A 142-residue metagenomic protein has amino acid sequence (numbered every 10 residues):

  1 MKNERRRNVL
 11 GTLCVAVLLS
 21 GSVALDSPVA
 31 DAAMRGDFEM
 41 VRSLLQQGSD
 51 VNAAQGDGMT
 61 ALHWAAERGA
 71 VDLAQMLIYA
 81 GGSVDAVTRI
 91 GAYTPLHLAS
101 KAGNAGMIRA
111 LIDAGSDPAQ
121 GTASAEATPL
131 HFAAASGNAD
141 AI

Functional and structural regions predicted by a protein language model:
K2-G11: Bacterial N-terminal signal peptides that target proteins for export
G11-S20: Bacterial N-terminal signal peptides
A24-D57, W64: N-terminal segments that cap or nucleate solenoid repeat domains
L25-D31, A54-T60, V87-T94, G121-T128: Ankyrin-repeat boundary/"N-cap" motif
D31-R35, W64-A70, L98-N104, F132-N138: Ankyrin repeat A-helix N-terminal signature
D37-L45, A70-Y79, N104-D113, N138-I142: Ankyrin repeat structural motif
P118, T122-A127, H131-A141: A charged, solvent-exposed segment within the mature domains of Sec-exported extracytoplasmic proteins
